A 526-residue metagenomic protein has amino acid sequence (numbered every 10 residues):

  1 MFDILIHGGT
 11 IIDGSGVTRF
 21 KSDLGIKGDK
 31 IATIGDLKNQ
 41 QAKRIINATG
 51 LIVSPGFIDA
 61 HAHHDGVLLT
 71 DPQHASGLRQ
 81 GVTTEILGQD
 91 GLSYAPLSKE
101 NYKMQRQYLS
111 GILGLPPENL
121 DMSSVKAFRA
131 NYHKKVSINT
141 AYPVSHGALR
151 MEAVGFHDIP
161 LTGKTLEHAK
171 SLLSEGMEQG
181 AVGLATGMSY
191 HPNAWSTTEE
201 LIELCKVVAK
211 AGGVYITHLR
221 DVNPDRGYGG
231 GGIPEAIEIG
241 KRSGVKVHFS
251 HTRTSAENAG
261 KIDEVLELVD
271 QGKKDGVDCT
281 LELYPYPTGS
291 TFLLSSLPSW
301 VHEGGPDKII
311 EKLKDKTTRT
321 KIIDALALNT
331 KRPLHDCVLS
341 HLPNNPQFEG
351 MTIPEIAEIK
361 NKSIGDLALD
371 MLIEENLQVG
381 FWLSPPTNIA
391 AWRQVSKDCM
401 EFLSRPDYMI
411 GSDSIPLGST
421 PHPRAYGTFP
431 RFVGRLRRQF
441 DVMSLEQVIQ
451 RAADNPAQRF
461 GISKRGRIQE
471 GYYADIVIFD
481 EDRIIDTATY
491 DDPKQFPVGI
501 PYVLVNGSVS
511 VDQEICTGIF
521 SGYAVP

Functional and structural regions predicted by a protein language model:
M1-H7, I11-G56: Histidine-rich, glycine-flanked metal-binding segment
G9, D29, G50, H61 (+12 more regions): Divalent metal-coordination and catalytic microenvironments
G9, K312-D315, K397-D407, D413 (+1 more regions): C-terminal cap of metal-dependent C-N hydrolases
I11-D23, P354, F381-R393, F440-I449 (+1 more regions): Acidic, glycine-enriched loop/beta-strand segments at the rims of small-molecule binding/catalytic pockets
Q40, N47-N119: Metal-associated gating/positioning segment near the N- to mid-region
D90-K99, G111-R242: Hydrophobic, small-residue-rich alpha-helical packing segments that form membrane-like cores
F128, Y132, V136-G163, A169-Y190 (+3 more regions): Active-site neighborhoods of metal-dependent hydrolases
E199-A209, V214-K246, W392-Q450, P456-Q458 (+4 more regions): Extended hydrophobic/aromatic segments used for targeting, binding, or gating
